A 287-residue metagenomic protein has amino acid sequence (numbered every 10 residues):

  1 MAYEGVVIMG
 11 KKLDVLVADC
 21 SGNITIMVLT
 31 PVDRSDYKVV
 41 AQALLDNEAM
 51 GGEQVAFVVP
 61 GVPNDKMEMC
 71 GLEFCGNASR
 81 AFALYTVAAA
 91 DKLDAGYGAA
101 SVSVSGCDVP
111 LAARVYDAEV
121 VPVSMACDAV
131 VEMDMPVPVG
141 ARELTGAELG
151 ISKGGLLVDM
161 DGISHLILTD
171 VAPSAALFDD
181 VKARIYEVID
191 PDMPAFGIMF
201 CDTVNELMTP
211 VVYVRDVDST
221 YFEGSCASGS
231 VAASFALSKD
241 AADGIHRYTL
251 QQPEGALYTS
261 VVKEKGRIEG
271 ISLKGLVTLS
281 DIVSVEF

Functional and structural regions predicted by a protein language model:
A2-C127, D159, S164-F287: A glycine-rich beta-to-alpha transition motif near the start of alpha/beta enzyme domains, typified by
M133-F178: Surface-exposed beta-loop interaction hotspot
